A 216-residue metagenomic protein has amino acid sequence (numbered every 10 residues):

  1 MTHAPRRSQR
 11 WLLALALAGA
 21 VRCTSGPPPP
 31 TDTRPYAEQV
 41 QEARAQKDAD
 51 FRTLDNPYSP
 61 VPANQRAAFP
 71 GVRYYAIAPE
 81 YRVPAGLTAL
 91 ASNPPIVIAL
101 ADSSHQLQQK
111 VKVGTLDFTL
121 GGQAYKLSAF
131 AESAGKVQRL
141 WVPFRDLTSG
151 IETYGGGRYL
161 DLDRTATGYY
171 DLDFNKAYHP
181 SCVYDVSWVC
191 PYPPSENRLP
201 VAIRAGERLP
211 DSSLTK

Functional and structural regions predicted by a protein language model:
T2-L12: Bacterial N-terminal signal peptides that target proteins for export
G19-R22: C-terminal motif of bacterial Sec signal peptides marking the signal peptidase cleavage site
T24-P27: Bacterial signal peptide processing site
Q39-T115: N-terminal secretory signal peptides
Y81, I96-A99, T165, E196 (+1 more regions): Terminal leader/tail segments of proteins
A89-G156: Mid-length scaffold segments of soluble, non-membrane domains
P143-Y178: Acidic, glycine-rich flexible loop segments
G150-E152, Y169, A177-K216: Extended, aromatic/histidine-rich regions of cofactor-dependent oxidoreductases associated with respiratory
